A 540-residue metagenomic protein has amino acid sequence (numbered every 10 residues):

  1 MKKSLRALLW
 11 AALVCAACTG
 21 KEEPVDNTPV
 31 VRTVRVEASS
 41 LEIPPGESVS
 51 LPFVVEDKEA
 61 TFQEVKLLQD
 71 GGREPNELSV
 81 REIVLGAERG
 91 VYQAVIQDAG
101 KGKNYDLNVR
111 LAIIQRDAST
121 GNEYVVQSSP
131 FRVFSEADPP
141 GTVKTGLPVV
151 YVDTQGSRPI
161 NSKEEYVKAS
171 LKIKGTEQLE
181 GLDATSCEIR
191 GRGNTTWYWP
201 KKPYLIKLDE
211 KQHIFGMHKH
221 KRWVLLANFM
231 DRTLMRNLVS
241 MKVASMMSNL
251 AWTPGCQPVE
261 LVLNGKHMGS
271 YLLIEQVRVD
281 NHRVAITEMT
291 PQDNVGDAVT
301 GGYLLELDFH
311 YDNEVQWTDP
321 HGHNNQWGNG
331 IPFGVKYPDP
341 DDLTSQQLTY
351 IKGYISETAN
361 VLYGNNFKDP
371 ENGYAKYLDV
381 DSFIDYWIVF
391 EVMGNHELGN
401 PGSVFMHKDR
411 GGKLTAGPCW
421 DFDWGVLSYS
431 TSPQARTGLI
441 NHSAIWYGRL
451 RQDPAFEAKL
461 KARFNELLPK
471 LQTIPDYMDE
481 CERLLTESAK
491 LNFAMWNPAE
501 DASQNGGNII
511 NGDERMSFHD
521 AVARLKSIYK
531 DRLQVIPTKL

Functional and structural regions predicted by a protein language model:
L8, L13-A38, N122-P140: Bacterial Sec-dependent N-terminal signal peptides
L41-E47: Short, solvent-exposed loop/linker segments at the N-terminal edge of repeated beta-sheet extracellular domains
V55-E59: Extracellular acidic, Ser/Thr/Pro-rich low-complexity tracts
L68-V91: Low-complexity "stalk/linker" and mucin-like segments enriched in Ser/Thr/Pro/Ala/Gly
V91-G102: Extracellular/luminal low-complexity segments enriched in Ser/Thr/Pro
S135-V239: Conserved NTP-binding catalytic cores of kinases and kinase-like/nucleotidyltransferase enzymes across multiple kinase
R158, T195, W199, F333-N400 (+1 more regions): Middle-to-C-terminal accessory/interaction subdomains
K207-H213, A227-F229, N249-P254, K266-I388: Internal "kinase-insert"/substrate-recognition segments embedded within catalytic cores of ATP-dependent enzymes
